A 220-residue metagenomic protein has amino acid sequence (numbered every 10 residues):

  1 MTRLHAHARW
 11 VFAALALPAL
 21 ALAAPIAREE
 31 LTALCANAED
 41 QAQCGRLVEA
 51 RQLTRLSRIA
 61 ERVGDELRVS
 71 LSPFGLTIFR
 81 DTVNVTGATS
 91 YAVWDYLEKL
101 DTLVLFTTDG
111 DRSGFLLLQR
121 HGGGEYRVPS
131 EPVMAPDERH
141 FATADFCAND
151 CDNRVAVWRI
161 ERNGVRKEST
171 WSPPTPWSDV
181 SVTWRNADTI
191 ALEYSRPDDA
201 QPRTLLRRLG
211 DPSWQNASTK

Functional and structural regions predicted by a protein language model:
T2-F12: Bacterial N-terminal signal peptides that target proteins for export
A16-A24: N-terminal signal peptide c-region/cleavage motif recognized by signal peptidases
A23-R62, W158-K220: Acidic, small-residue rich beta-repeat scaffolds with periodic aromatic anchors
A23-T108: Terminal domain-start segments
A60-R62, W94-D101, P132-F141, S181-A191: Blade-terminus and WD-like Trp-Asp/Gly-His loop motifs, strongest in beta-propeller folds
E66-N84, G110-R127, V155-T170, R203-S218: Surface-exposed loop/turn elements that mediate protein-protein interactions on large endomembrane-trafficking
V85-A88, G124-A135, S172-S178: Short coil/turn segments at the loop-to-beta-strand junctions that recur within blades of beta-propeller repeat folds
L105-G110, T143-N149, R154, L192-D198: Beta-strand C-termini and the immediately following turn/loop, strongest in propeller blades
